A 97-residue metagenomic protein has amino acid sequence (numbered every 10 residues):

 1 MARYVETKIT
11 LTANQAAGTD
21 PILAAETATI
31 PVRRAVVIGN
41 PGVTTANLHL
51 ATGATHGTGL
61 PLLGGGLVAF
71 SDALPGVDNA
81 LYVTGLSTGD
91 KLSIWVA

Functional and structural regions predicted by a protein language model:
M1-V5, A28, V83: Viral virion structural and adsorption modules
A2-R3, A46-L50, S87-A97: Edge beta-strands of jelly-roll/beta-sandwich modules across compartments, strongly enriched in secreted/luminal
Y4-E6, R33-A35, L67-A69: Intrinsic-disorder/low-complexity, polar/charged segments enriched in Ser/Thr/Lys/Arg/Asp/Glu/Gln
T7-P31, V43-T44, H56, T88: Surface-exposed ligand/attachment interfaces on beta-rich extracellular proteins
R34-V36, A73-L92: Noncatalytic modules at the cell exterior or secretory-pathway interfaces, chiefly beta-strand-rich lectin/adhesion
G39-G59, W95: Short, surface-exposed beta-strand/strand-loop-strand elements in extracellular ectodomains
N47-H49, G65, N79-T84: Residue-level detection of beta-strand scaffold positions
T55-V77: Intrinsically disordered, low-complexity Pro/Gly/Ser/Thr-rich segments with frequent PxxP/GP/PP motifs and embedded
